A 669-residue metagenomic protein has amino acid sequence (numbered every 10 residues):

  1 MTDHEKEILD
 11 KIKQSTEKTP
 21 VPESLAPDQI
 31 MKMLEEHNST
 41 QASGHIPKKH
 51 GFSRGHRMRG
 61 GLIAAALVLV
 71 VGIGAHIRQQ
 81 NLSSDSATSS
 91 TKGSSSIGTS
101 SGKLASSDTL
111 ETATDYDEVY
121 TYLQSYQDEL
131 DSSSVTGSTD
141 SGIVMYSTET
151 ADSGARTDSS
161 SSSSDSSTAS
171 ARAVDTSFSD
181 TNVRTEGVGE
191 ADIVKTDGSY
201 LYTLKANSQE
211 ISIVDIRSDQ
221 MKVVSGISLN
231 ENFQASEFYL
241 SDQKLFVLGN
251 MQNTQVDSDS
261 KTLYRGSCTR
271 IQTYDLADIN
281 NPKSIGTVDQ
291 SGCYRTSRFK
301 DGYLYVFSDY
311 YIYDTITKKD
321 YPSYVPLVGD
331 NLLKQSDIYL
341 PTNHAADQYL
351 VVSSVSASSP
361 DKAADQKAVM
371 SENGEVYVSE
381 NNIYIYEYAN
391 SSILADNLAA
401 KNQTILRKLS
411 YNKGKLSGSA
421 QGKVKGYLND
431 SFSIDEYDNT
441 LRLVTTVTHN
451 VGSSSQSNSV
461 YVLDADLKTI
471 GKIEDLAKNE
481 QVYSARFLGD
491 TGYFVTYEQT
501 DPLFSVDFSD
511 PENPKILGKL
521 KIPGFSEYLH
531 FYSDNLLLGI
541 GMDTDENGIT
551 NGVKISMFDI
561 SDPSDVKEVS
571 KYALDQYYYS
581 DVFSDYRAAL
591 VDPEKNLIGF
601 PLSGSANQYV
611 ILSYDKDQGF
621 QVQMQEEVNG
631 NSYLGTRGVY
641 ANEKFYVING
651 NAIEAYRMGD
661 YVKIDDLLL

Functional and structural regions predicted by a protein language model:
M1-K6, D10, E35-T99: Membrane-interface helical sensory segment of bacterial ECF anti-sigma factor regulators
L9-K11, T19-N38, R78-L669: Beta-sheet-rich non-transmembrane sensory/scaffold domains
